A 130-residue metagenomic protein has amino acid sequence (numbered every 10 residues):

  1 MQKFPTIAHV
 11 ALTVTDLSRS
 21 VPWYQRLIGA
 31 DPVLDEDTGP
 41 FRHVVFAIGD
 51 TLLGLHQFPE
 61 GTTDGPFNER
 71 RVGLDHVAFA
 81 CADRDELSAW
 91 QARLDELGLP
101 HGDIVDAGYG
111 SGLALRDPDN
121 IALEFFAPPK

Functional and structural regions predicted by a protein language model:
M1-K3, Q91-K130: Vicinal oxygen chelate
M1-R19, L74-F79, P129-K130: N-terminal beta-strand motif that seeds the catalytic metal site of vicinal oxygen chelate
Q2-F4, T38, N68-R71: A generic structural micro-feature
T13-L53, Q57: Core segments of cupin and vicinal oxygen chelate
R19, R84-A89: Short, conserved charged micro-motifs
P40-R42, G73, Y109: Exposed loop/turn and edge beta-strand positions of beta-sandwich/beta-sheet ligand-binding modules
Q57-T62, A127-P128: Acetyl-CoA-dependent GNAT
E60-P66, H101: A short, acidic/glycine-rich surface segment
